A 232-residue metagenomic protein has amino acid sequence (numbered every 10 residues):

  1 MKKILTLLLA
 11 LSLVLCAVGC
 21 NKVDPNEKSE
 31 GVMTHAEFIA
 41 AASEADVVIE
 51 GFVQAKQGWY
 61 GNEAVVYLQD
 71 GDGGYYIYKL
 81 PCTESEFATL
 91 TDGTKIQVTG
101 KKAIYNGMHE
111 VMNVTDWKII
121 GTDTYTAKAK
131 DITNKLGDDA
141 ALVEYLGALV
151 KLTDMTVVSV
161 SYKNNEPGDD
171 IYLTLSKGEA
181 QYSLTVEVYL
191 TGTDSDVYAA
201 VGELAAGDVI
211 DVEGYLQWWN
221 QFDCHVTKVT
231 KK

Functional and structural regions predicted by a protein language model:
M1-L9, N21: Positively charged n-region of N-terminal signal peptides that target proteins for export
L15-G19: C-terminal motif of bacterial Sec signal peptides marking the signal peptidase cleavage site
N21-K232: OB-fold single-stranded nucleic acid-binding module
